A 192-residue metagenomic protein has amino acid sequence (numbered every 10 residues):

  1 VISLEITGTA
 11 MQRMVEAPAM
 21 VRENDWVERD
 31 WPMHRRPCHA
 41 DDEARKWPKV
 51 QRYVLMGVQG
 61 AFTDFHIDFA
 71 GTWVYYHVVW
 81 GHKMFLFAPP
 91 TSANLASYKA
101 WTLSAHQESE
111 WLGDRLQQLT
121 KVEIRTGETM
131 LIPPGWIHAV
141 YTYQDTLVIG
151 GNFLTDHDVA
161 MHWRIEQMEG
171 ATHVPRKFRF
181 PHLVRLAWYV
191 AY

Functional and structural regions predicted by a protein language model:
V1-T129, T142-Y192: N-terminal accessory scaffold of Fe(II)-dependent oxygenases
W136-H138: Short, charged beta-turn/beta-strand-edge "cap" motif at the junction between a beta-strand and an adjacent loop
